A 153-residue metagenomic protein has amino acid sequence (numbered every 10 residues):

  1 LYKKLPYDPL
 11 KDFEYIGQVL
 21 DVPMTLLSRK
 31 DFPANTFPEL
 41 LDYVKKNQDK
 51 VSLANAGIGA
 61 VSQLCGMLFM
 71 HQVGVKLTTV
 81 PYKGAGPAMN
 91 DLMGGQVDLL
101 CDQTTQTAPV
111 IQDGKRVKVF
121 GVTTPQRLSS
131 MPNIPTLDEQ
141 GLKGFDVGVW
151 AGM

Functional and structural regions predicted by a protein language model:
L1-P87, P135-E139, V147-M153: Hinge/capping helix and adjacent helix->loop/strand transition within the periplasmic-binding protein
Y2-K4, L68-Q72, L99-I134: A ligand-binding cleft/hinge motif common to bilobed small-molecule-binding domains
L20, T36, P81, G95-Q96 (+3 more regions): Conserved functional loop/turn residues at catalytic and ligand-binding sites
A88-M89, T107: Short, hydrophobic alpha-helical packing/hinge segments within bilobed ligand-binding/sensory domains
